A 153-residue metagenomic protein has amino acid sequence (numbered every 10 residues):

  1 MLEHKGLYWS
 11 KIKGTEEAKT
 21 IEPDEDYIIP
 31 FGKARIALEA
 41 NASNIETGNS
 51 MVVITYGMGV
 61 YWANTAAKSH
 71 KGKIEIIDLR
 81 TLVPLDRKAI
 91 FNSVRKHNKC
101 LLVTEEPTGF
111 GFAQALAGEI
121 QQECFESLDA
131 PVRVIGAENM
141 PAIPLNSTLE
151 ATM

Functional and structural regions predicted by a protein language model:
K5-M153: Thiamine diphosphate
